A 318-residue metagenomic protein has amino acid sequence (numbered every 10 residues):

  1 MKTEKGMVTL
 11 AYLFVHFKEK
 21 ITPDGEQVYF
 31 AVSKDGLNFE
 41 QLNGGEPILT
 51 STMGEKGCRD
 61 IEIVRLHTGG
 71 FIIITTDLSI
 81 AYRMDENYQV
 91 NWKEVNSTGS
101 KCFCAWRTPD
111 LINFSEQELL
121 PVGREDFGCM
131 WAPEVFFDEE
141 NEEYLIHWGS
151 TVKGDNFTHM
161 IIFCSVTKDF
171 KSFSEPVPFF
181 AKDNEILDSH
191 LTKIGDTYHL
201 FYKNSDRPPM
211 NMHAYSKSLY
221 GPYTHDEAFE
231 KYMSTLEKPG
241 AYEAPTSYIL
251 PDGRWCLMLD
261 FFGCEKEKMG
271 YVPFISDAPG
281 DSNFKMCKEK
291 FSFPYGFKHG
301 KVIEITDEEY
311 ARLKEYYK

Functional and structural regions predicted by a protein language model:
M1-K318: Carbohydrate-active catalytic/glycan-binding domains of CAZyme proteins, especially the secreted or lumenal ectodomains
